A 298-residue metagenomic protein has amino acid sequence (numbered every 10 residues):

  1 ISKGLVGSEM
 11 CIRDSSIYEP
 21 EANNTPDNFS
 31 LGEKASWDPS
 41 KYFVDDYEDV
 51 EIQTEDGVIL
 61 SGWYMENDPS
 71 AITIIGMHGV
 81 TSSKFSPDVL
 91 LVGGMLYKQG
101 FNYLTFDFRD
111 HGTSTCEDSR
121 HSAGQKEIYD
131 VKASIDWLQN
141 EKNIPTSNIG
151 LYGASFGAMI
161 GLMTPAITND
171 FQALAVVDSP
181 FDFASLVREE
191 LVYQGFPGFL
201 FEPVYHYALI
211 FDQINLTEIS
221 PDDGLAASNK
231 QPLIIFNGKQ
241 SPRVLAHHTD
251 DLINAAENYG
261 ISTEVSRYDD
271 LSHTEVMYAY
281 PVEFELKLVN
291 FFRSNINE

Functional and structural regions predicted by a protein language model:
I1-G7, C11-I12: Single conserved hydrophobic/aromatic residue that forms the stacking wall/gate of nucleotide- or nucleobase-binding
L31-P69: N-terminal cap/lid segment of alpha/beta-hydrolase-fold proteins
V80-M95, F108, H247-H248: The serine-hydrolase catalytic nucleophile loop
G93-T115: Conserved alpha/beta-hydrolase
H121-K142: Alpha/beta-hydrolase active-site loop
M163-I214: Hydrolase active-site cap/lid region
S228-N229, I234-N237, S241: Short beta-strand/loop motif that positions the catalytic acidic residue of the alpha/beta-hydrolase fold
D250-E298: C-terminal catalytic histidine-bearing segment of alpha/beta-hydrolase fold enzymes
